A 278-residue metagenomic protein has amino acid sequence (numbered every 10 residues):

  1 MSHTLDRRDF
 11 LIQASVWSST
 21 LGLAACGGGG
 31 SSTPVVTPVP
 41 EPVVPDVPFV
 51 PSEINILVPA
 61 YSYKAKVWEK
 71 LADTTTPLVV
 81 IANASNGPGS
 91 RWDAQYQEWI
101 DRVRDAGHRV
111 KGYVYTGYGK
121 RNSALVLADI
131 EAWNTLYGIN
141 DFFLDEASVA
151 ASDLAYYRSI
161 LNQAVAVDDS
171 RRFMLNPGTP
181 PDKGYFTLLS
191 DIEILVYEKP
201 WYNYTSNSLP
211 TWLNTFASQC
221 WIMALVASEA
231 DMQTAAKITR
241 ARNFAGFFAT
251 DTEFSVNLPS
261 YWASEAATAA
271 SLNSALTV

Functional and structural regions predicted by a protein language model:
M1-T4, E41: A subset of signal/propeptide-processing and intrinsically disordered low-complexity segments in secreted/extracellular
S2-H3, D9-G29: N-terminal export signals
L5-D6, R102: Intrinsically disordered, low-complexity sequence elements enriched in Ser/Thr/Gly/Pro
R7-R8, V165: Short, cationic motifs built from Arg/Lys/His that form the positively charged side of catalytic pockets
S31-D46: Short, low-complexity, disordered segments immediately C-terminal to signal peptides in bacterial exported proteins
V44-V278: Glycan-processing catalytic domains of CAZymes
